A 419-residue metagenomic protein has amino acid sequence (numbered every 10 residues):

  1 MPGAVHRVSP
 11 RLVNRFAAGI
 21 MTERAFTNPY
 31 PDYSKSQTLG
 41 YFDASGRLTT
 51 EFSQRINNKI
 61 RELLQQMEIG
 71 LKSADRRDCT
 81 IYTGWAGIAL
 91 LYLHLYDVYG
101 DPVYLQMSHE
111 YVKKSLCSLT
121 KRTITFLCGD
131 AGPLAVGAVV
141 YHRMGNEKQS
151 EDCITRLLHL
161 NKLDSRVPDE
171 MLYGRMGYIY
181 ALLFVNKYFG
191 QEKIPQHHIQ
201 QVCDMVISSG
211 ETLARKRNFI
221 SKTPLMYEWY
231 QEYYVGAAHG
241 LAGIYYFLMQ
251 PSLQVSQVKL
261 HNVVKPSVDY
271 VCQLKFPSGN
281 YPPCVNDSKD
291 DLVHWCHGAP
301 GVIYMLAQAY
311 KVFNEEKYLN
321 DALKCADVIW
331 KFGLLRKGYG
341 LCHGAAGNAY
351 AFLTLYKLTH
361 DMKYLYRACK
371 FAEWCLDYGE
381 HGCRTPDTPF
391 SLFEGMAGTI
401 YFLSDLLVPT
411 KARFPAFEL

Functional and structural regions predicted by a protein language model:
P2-Q66, F184, Y188-G190, Q250 (+7 more regions): Terminal, non-catalytic domain-edge segments
L12-E110, H197-I220: Low-complexity, Ser/Thr/Pro/Gly-enriched N-terminal "stalk/linker" regions
R24-Y30, M67-W85, S115-D130, K162-G174 (+4 more regions): Solvent-exposed loop and edge beta-strand segments that line ligand/cofactor-binding and catalytic clefts
P29-T49, G87-D101, P133-G145, I179-E192 (+4 more regions): Well-ordered alpha-helical scaffold segments within catalytic/enzyme domains
N57-A74, Q106-R122, K148-R166, H198-S221 (+3 more regions): Long, well-ordered core segments of solenoidal/helical folds
L134-C203: Internal, well-ordered domain-core segments that constitute the primary functional module of diverse proteins
G190-L319, F332: Extended ligand-binding clefts on enzyme/binding-domain cores
E315-T359: C-terminal structural cap/anchor segments
